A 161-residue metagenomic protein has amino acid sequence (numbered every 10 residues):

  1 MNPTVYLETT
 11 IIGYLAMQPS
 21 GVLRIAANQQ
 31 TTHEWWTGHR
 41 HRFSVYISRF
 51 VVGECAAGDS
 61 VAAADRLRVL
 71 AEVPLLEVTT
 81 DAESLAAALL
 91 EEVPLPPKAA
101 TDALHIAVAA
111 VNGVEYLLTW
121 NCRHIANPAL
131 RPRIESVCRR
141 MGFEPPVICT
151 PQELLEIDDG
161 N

Functional and structural regions predicted by a protein language model:
M1-I47, E54-L67, E91-P97, R131-I134 (+1 more regions): Short, well-structured N-terminal submotif of metal-dependent ribonuclease cores
T9, R49, W120-C122: Short secondary-structure boundary segments
H41, G142-N161: Short, C-terminally biased terminal segments at protein or domain edges
R49, T79, P151-Q152: Residues at the C-termini of beta-strands that transition into short coil/loop
V51-E54, H124-I125: Short histidine/acidic/glycine/proline-rich micro-motifs that form metal- and phosphate-coordinating active-site loops
V73-R133, L155, G160: Active-site neighborhoods of divalent-metal-dependent phosphate/nucleic-acid chemistry enzymes
A126-V147: C-terminal end-helix/capping segment
